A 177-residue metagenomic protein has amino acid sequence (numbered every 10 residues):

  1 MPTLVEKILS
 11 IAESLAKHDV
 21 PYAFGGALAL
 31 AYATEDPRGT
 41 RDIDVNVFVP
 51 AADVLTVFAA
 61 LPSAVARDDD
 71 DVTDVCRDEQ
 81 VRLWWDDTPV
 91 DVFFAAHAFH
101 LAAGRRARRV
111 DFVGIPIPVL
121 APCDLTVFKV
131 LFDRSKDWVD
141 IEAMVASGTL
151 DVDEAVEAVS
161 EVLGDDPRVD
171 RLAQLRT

Functional and structural regions predicted by a protein language model:
M1-T177: Compositionally biased terminal segments of proteins
